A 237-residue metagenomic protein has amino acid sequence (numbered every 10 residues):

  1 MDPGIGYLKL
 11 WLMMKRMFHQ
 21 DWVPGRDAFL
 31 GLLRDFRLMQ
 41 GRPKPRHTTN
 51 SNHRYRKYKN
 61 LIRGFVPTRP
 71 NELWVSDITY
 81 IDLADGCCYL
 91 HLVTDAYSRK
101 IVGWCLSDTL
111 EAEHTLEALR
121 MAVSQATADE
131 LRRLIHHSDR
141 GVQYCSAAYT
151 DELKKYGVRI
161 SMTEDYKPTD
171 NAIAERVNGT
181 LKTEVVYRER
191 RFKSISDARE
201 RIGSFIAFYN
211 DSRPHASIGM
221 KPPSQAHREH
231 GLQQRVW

Functional and structural regions predicted by a protein language model:
M1-P70, K167, P222-Q233: Basic, flexible linker segments flanking DNA-binding modules in nucleic acid-interacting mobile-element proteins
D2, H19-W22, V66-T68, L83-A84 (+3 more regions): Conserved, non-catalytic sequence blocks in retroelement Pol enzymes and Pol-derived host proteins
L10, F29, L33, I62 (+12 more regions): Mobile genetic element proteins and their domesticated derivatives, centered on retroelements and DNA transposons
R42-T48, H136-R140, K154-I173, E189-K193: RNase H-like polynucleotidyl transferase catalytic core
P67-V102, D108: An active-site-proximal beta-strand-loop segment
G86, C105-D129, C145: Active-site beta-loop-alpha junctions of metal-dependent nucleic acid enzymes, especially the RNase H-like/DDE
D129-S146, E164-P168, M220-S224: Acidic/histidine-rich, metal-coordinating catalytic segments
A147, K154-V158, T180-W237: C-terminal domain-tail junction helix/linker
